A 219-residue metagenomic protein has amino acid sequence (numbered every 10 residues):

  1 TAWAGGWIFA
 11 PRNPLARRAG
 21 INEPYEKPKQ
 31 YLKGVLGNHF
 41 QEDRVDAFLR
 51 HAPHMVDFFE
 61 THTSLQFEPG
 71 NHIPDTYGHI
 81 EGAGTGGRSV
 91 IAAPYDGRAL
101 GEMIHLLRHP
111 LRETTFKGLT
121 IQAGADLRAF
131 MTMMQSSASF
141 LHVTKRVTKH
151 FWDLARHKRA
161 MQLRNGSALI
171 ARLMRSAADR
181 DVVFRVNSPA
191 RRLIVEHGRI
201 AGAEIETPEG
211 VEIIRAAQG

Functional and structural regions predicted by a protein language model:
T1-A2, V195: Short glycine-biased active-site loop of nucleotidyltransferases that positions the nucleotide triphosphate and helps
A2-V183: Conserved N-terminal/central alpha/beta ligand/cofactor-binding core
A4-G5, R180, R199, A216-Q218: Short coil/turn connectors at secondary-structure junctions
A177-R192, I213-R215: A conserved beta-strand/loop element that lines the FAD pocket in flavoprotein oxidoreductases
I194-A201: A short, glycine/Asx- and small/polar-enriched loop/turn that sits immediately N-terminal to a beta-strand
G202-E206: Short beta-strand segments that buttress and anchor functional surface loops
T207-G219: Core beta-strand elements of the Rossmann-like FAD/NAD(P) dinucleotide-binding domain in flavoenzyme oxidoreductases
